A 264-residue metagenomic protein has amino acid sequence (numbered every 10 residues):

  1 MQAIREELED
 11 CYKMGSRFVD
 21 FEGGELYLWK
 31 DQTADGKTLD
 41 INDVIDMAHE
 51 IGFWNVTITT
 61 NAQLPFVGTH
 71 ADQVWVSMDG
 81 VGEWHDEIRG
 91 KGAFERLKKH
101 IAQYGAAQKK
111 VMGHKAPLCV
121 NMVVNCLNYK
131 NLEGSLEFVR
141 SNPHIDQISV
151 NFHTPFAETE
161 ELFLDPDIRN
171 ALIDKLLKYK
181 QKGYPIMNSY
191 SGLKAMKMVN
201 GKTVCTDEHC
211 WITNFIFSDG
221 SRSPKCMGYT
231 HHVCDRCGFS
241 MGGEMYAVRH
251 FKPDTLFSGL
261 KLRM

Functional and structural regions predicted by a protein language model:
Q2, E9-M14, Q32-D43, M47 (+4 more regions): Radical SAM enzyme [4Fe-4S]-AdoMet core and its adjacent flexible, acidic and glycine-rich loops/tails across
F18, N55-T57, Q73: Conserved LRR concave beta-strand detector
V19, Y27, G82-W84: Glycine-rich nucleotide phosphate-binding loop and flanking beta-alpha elements of Rossmann-like dinucleotide-binding
F21-E25, N61: Glycine-rich beta-strand-to-loop/alpha-helix junction loops that act as flexible
L26-Y27, P65: A short, conserved beta-strand element in the Rossmann-like catalytic core that flanks the donor/metal-binding loop
T57-T59, V120: Short, well-structured secondary-structure segments
T59-P65: Short, polar loop motifs at secondary-structure junctions
S221-M264: Radical SAM enzyme core and accessory elements
